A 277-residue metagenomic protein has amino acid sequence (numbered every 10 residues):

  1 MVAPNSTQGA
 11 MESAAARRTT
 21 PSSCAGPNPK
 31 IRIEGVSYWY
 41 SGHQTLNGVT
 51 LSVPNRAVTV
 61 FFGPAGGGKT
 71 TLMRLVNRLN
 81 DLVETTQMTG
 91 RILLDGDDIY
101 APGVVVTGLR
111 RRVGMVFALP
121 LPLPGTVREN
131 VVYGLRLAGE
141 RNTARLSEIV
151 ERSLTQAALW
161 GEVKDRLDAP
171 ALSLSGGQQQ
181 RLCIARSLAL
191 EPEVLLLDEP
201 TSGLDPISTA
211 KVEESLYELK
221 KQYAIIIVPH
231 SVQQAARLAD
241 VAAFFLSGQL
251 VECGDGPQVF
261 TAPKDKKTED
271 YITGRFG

Functional and structural regions predicted by a protein language model:
N77, R128-L137, S147, E151 (+1 more regions): Short helical segment in ABC ATPase nucleotide-binding domains corresponding to the A-loop/adjacent helical element
T85-M88, D98-G114, L137, K221 (+1 more regions): ABC ATPase NBD coupling module
R91-D98, T143-D165: Conserved ABC ATPase "signature" region
A169-L174, Q178: Conserved ABC ATPase signature
E191: Conserved catalytic motifs of ABC-family nucleotide-binding domains
L195-D198: Catalytic Walker B motif of ABC-type/P-loop ATPase nucleotide-binding domains
T209-K221: Helical segment within the ABC ATPase nucleotide-binding domain
